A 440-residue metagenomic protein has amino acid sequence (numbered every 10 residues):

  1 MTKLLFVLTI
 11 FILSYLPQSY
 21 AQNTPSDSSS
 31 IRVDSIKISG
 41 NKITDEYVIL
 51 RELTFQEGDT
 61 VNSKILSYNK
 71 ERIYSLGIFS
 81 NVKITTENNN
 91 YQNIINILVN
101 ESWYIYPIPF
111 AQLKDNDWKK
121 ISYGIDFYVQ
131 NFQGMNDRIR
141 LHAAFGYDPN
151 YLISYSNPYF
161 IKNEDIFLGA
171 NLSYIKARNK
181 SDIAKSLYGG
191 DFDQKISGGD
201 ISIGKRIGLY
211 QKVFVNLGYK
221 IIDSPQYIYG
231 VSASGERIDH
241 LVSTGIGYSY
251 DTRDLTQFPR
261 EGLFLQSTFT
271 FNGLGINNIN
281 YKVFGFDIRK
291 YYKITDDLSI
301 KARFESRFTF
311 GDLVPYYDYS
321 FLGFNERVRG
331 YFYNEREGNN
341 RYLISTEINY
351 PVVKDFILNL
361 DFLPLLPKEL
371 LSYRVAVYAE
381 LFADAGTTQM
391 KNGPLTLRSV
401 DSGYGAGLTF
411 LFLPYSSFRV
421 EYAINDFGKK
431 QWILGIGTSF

Functional and structural regions predicted by a protein language model:
M1-S26: Bacterial Sec-dependent N-terminal signal peptides
Q22-K114, D126, H142-N157, K282-D287 (+4 more regions): Periplasmic polypeptide-binding modules associated with outer-membrane biogenesis and secretion
N100-R253, L322-F324, N334-N339, S417-F440: Gram-negative/organellar outer-membrane beta-barrel architecture
S173-A177, K220, T268-L274, R307-T309 (+1 more regions): Short glycine-rich beta-strand segments
K195-G208, K282-R303, Y333, T388-L434: Extended low-complexity acidic/polar segments
H240, D318-V328, T387, N392-G403: Solvent-exposed, glycine/polar-rich loop segments of beta-barrel outer-membrane systems
G245-S249, R253-S372: C-terminal outer-membrane beta-barrel translocator/porin domains of Gram-negative envelope proteins and their
V352-F356, D361-D401: C-terminal hydrophobic structural anchor segments that stabilize assembly/packing rather than catalytic chemistry
